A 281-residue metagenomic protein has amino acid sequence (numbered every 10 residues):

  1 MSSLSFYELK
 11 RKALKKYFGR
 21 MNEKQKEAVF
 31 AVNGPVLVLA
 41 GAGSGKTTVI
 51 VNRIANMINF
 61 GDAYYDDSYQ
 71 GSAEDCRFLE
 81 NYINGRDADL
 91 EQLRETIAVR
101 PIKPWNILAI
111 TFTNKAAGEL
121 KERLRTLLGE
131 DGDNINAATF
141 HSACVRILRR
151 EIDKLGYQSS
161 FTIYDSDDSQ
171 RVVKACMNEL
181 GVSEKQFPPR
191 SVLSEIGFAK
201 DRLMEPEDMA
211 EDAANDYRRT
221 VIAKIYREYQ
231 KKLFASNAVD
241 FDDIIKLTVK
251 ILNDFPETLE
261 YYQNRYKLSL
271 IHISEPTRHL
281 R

Functional and structural regions predicted by a protein language model:
M1-Q158, I163, E260: P-loop NTPase Walker
R20, N52, C76, Y82-L93 (+2 more regions): Conserved helicase/translocase P-loop NTPase motor core
Q25, G43, V173, H272-I273: Residue-level preference for non-acidic, small/hydrophobic
A28, G132-I135, I152-D243, Y266: ATP-hydrolysis module of ASCE/P-loop NTPase motor domains, specifically the Walker B Asp-Glu catalytic pair
N56, F198, K250-I251: The DHp (HisKA) dimerization/phosphotransfer helix of two-component histidine kinases, specifically the helical stretch
I271, E275-R281: Single conserved hydrophobic/aromatic residue that forms the stacking wall/gate of nucleotide- or nucleobase-binding
